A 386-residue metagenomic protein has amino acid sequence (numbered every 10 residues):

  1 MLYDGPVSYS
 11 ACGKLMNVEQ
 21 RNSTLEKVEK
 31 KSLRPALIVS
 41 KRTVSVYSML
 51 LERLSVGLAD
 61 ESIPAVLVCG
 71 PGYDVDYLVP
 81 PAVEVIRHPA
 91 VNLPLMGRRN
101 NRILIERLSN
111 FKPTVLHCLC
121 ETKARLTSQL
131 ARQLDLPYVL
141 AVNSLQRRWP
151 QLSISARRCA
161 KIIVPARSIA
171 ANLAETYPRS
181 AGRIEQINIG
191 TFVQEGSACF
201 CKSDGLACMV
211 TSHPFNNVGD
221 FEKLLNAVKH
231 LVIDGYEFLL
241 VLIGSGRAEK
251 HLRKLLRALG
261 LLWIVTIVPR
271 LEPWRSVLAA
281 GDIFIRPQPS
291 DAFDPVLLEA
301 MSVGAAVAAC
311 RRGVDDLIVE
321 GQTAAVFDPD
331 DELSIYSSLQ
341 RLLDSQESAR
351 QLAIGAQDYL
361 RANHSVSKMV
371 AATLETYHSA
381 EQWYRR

Functional and structural regions predicted by a protein language model:
A36, C201-G219, L225-V228: Conserved donor-binding/catalytic core segment of Leloir-type glycosyltransferases
S40-S45, M49-M96, R183, G246-R247: N-terminal strand-loop element at the rim of the active site of nucleotide-sugar-dependent glycosyltransferases
C118-A124, V142-N143: Short His-centered aromatic/hydrophobic patch
R253-P269: Nucleotide-activated donor-binding/catalytic signature segment of Leloir-type glycosyltransferases, i.e., the conserved
P287-P289: Aromatic "clamp/platform" in nucleotide-sugar-dependent glycosyltransferases that forms part of the donor/acceptor
A306-A309: Short hydrophobic beta-strand element within catalytic cores of glycosyltransferases and related nucleotide-activated
E320-G321, A325-E332, R341-Q346: Conserved acidic donor-binding segment of nucleotide-sugar-dependent glycosyltransferases
S334, R341, S348-N363, M369-E375: A short, well-ordered alpha-helix in the C-terminal region of glycosyltransferases
